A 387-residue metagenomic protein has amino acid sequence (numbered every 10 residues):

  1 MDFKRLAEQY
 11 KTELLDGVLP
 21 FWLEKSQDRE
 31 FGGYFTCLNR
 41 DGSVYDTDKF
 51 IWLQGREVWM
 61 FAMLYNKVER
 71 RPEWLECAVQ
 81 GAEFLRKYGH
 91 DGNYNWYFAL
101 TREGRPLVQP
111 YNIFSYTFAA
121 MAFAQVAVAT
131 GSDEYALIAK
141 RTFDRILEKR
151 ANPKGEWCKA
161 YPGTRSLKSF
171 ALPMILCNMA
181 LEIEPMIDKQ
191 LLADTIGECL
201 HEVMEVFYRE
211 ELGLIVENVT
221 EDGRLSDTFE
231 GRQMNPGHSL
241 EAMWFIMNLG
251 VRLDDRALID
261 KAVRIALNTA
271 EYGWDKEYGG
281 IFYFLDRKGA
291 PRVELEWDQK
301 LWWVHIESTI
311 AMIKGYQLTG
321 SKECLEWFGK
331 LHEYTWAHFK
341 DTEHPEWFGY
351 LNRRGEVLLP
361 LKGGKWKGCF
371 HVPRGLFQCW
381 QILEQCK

Functional and structural regions predicted by a protein language model:
M1-K387: Glycan-recognition and catalytic cores of secretory/periplasmic carbohydrate-active enzymes
